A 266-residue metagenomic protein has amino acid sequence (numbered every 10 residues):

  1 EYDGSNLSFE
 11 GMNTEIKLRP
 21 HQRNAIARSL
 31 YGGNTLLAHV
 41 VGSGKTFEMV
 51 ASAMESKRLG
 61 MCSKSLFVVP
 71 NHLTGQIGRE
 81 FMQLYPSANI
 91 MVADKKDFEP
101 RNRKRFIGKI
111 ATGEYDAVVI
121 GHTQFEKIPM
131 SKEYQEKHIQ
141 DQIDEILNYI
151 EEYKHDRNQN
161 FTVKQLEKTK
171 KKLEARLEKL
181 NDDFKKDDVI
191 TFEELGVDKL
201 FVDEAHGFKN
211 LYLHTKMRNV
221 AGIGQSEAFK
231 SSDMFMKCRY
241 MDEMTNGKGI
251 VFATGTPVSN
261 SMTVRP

Functional and structural regions predicted by a protein language model:
G4-K17, K45-E48, M54-M244, S261: SF2 helicase/translocase NTPase motor core, specifically the RecA-like lobe 1 inter-motif segment between Walker
T14-G33: N-terminal pre-P-loop "Q-motif" helix
Y31-G32, G113-E114, G247: Structured helix-beta-strand junction loops
G32-A53, K64-L66, T254-T256: Walker A/P-loop
T35, D198, K248: Residue-level detector of short, conserved catalytic/binding motifs and their immediate flanks
V41-G42, H206, G247-S261: Conserved helicase ATPase motor motifs in RecA-like P-loop NTPase domains
P266: A short helix-turn-beta junction within AAA+ P-loop NTPase domains corresponding to the substrate/partner-engaging
